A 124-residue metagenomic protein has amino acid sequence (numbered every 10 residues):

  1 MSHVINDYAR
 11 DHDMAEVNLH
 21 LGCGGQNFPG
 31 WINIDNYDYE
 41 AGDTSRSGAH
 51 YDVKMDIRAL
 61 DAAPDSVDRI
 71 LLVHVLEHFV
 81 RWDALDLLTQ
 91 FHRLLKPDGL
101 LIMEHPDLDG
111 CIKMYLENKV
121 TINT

Functional and structural regions predicted by a protein language model:
M1-D11: Class I SAM-dependent methyltransferase Rossmann-like catalytic core, especially the SAM/SAH-binding loop
H12-L60, D109: Class I SAM-dependent methyltransferase SAM/SAH-binding core
N33, L72, I102-H105: Generic enzyme active-site microenvironment
R58-I70: A short acidic, Gly/Pro-enriched loop at the edge of an enzyme's catalytic core that lines a small-molecule cofactor
R69-V75, A84: A short beta-strand submotif of the Rossmann-like class I SAM-dependent methyltransferase core that lines
R81-T124: S-adenosyl-L-methionine-dependent methyltransferase catalytic module, highlighting the catalytic core
